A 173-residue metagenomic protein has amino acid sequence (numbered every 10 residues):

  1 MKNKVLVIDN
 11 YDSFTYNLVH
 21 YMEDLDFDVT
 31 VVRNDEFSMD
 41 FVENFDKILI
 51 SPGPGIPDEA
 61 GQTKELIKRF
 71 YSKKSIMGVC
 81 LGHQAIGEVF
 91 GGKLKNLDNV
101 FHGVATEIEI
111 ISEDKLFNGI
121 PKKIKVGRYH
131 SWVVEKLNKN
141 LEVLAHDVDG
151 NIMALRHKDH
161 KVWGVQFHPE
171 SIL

Functional and structural regions predicted by a protein language model:
N3-L25: Short, charged N-terminal beta->alpha structural module
K4, F45-N118, K125: Cysteine-nucleophile active-site neighborhood
F27-N34: Short hydrophobic/Thr-rich beta-strand motif most characteristic of the beta2 strand and flanking loop of CheY-like
F37-F45: Short amphipathic alpha-helix with an adjacent loop that forms part of the alpha/beta core around
C80, H130, H168: Histidine-centered divalent metal-coordination motifs
A105-E107, I152-A154, G164: Conserved hydrophobic/aromatic beta-strand scaffold that supports enzyme active sites
D114-D159: Catalytic beta-strand/loop cores that center a nucleophilic Ser/Cys/Thr and support acyl-enzyme chemistry
P169-L173: Acyltransferase
